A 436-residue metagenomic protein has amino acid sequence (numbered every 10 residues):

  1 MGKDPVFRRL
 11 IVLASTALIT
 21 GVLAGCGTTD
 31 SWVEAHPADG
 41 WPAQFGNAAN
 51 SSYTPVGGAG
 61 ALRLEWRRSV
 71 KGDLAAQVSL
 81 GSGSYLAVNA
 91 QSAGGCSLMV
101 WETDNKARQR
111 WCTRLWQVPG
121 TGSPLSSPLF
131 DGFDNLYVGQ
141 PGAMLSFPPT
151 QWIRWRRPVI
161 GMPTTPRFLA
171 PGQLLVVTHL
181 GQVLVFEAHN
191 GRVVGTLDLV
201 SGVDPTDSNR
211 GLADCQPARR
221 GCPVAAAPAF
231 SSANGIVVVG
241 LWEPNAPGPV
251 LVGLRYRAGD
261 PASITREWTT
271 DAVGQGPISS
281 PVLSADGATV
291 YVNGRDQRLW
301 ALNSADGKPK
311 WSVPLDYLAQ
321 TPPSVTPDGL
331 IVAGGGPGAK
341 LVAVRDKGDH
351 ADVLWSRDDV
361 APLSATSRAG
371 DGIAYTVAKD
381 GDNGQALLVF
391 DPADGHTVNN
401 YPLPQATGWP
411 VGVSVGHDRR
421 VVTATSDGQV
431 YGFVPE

Functional and structural regions predicted by a protein language model:
G2-A14: Bacterial N-terminal signal peptides that target proteins for export
P5-V6, G27-T29: N-terminal intrinsically disordered, low-complexity tails enriched in polar/charged
V22-G25: C-terminal motif of bacterial Sec signal peptides marking the signal peptidase cleavage site
T28-D39, A43-A75, S79-E436: Extracytoplasmic/lumenal domain signature
